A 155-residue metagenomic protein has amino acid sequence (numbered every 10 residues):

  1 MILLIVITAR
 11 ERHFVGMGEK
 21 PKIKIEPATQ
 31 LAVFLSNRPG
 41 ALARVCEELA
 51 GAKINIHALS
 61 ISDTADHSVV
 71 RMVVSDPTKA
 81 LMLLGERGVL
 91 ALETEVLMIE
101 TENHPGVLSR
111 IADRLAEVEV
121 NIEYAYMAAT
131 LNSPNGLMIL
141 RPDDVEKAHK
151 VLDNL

Functional and structural regions predicted by a protein language model:
I2-I7, H13: Short, positively charged and aromatic/hydrophobic N-terminal segments
R10-L155: A conserved regulatory-domain signal marking ACT and ACT-like small-molecule sensing domains and adjacent regulatory
